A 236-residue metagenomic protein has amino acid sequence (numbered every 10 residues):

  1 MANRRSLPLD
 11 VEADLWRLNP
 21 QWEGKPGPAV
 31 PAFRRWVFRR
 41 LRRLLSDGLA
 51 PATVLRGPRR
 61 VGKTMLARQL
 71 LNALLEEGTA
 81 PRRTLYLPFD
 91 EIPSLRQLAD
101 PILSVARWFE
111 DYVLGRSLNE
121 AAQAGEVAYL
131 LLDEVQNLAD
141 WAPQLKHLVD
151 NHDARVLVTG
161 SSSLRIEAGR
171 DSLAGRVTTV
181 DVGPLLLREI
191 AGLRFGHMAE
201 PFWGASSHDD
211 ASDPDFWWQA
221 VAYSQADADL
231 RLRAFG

Functional and structural regions predicted by a protein language model:
M1-L49: A short, basic N-terminal segment
A2-S6, G169-G236: Interdomain motor-coupling "hinge/lid" segment immediately C-terminal to the ATP-binding subdomain of NTP-driven enzymes
L55: Hydrophobic anchor at the beta1->P-loop junction of P-loop NTPases
T64: Walker A/P-loop
L75-I92: Conserved catalytic segments around the Walker B and adjacent sensor/switch elements of P-loop NTPase domains
L87-G125: Short glycine-rich substrate-engagement loop in P-loop NTPases that contacts/grips substrate
L118-W141: Conserved P-loop NTPase "ATPase switch" module shared by AAA+ and STAND
R155-S161, D181: Structural recognition of the conserved hydrophobic beta-strand(s) that form the central parallel beta-sheet of P-loop
